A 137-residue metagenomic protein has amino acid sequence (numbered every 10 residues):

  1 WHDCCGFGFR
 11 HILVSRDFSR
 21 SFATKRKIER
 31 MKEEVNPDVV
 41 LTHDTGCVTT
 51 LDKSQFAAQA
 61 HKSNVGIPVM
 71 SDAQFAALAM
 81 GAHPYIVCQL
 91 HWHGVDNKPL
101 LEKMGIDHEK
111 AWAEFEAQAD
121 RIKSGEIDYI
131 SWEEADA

Functional and structural regions predicted by a protein language model:
W1-F18, A76: Short connector loops at secondary-structure junctions
F7-G8, V48-K53, A77-G81: Short active-site-adjacent structural elements
R10-H11, L51-Q59, P84-Y85: Histidine/acidic-residue-rich catalytic or RNA/ligand-binding cores of hydrolases and nuclease-related proteins
S15-T24, Y85-I106: A polyampholytic, Gly/Pro-enriched intrinsically disordered region
S19-D38, T50: A short, acidic, amphipathic alpha-helical segment used as a generic capping/interface helix at domain edges
R20, T24, Q89-L90, F115-Q118 (+1 more regions): Long, compositionally biased charged/polar accessory segments in the mid-to-C-terminal portions of proteins
E29-T45, Q74, L78-M80: Short Fe-S-cluster ligation motifs
H61-D96: Short, flexible loop segments at boundaries between secondary-structure elements
